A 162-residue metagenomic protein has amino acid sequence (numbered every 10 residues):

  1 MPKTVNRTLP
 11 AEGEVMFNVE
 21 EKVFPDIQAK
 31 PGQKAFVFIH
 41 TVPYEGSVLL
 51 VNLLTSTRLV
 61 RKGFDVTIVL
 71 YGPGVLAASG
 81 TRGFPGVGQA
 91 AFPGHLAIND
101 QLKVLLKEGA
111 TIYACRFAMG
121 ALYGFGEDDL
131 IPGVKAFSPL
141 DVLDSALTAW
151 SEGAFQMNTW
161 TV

Functional and structural regions predicted by a protein language model:
P2-P31: Positively charged, low-complexity intrinsically disordered leader regions
V37-L50: Short, glycine-rich nucleotide/cofactor-binding loops
V48-F64, I68: Histidine-anchored nucleotide/phosphate-binding helix
V60-R61, L106-K107, W150: Anion (oxyanion) recognition and catalysis
V66-G72, I112-R116: Short internal beta-strands
G74-V87: N-terminal beta-loop-helix "entrance" segment that forms/cooperates in small-molecule cofactor or anionic ligand
G86-A118: A glycine-rich helix N-cap at a beta->alpha junction
L122, D129, K135-V162: Short terminal interaction segments
